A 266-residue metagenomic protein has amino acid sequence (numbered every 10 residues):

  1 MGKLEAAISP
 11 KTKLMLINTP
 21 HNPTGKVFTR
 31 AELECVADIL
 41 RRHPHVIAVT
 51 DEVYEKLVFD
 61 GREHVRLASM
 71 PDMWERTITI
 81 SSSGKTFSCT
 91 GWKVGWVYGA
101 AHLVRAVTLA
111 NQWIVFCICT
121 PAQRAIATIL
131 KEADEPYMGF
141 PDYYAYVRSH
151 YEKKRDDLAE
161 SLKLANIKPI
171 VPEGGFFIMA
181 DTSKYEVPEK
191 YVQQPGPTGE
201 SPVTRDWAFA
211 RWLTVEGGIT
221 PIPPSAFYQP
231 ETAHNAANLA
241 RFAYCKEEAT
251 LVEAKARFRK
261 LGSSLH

Functional and structural regions predicted by a protein language model:
M1-H266: PLP-dependent class I/II
